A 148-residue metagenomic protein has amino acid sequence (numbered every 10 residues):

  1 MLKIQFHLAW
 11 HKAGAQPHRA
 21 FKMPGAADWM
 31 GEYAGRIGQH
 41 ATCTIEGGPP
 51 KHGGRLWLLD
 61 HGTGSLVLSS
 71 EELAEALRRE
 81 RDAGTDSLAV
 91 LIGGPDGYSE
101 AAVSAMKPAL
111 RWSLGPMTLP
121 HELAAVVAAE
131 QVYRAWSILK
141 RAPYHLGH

Functional and structural regions predicted by a protein language model:
M1-D60, S137: RNA substrate-binding interface of SAM-dependent RNA methyltransferases
W10-G14, T63, D96, T118: Residues that cap or initiate secondary-structure elements
A13-P24, G64-L66, D82-A83, V103-L110: Intrinsically disordered, low-complexity coil segments
M23, S70-E71, A125: Conserved strand-to-helix beginnings and helix N-cap segments that scaffold or border functional pockets
E32-A89, P95-E100: S-adenosyl-L-methionine/SAH cofactor-binding core of RNA-modifying enzymes
A89-V90, S137: Short glycine- and Lys/Arg-enriched binding-loop motifs that mark or flank ligand-binding interfaces
A102-H148: Structured adenosyl-cofactor binding patch, chiefly the S-adenosyl-L-methionine
